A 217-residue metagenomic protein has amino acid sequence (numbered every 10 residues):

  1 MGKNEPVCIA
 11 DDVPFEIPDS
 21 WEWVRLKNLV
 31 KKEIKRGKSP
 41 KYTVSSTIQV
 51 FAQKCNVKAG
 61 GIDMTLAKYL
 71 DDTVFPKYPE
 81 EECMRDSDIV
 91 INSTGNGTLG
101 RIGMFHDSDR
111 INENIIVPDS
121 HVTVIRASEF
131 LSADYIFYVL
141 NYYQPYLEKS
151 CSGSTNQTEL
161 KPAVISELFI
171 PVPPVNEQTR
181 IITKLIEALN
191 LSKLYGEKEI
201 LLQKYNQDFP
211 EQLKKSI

Functional and structural regions predicted by a protein language model:
M1-E5: Extended, domain-scale alpha-helical bundle/helix-rich regions
V7-R36, V175-S216: Non-catalytic DNA-recognition/assembly elements of restriction-modification systems
C8-V13, E22-I62, V74-P79, N96-G97 (+1 more regions): Low-complexity, Lys/Gly-biased intrinsically disordered segments
D12-I17, F75-P76, T123-S128, S166-V172: Short, well-ordered beta-strand elements within core beta-sheets of diverse protein domains
N56-L70, E113-I115: Short, basic/aromatic beta-hairpin or loop at an interaction surface
T73, P79-L140, K161: A short beta-sheet element
E113-T123, G153-V175: A short glycine-rich beta-alpha junction/loop motif
